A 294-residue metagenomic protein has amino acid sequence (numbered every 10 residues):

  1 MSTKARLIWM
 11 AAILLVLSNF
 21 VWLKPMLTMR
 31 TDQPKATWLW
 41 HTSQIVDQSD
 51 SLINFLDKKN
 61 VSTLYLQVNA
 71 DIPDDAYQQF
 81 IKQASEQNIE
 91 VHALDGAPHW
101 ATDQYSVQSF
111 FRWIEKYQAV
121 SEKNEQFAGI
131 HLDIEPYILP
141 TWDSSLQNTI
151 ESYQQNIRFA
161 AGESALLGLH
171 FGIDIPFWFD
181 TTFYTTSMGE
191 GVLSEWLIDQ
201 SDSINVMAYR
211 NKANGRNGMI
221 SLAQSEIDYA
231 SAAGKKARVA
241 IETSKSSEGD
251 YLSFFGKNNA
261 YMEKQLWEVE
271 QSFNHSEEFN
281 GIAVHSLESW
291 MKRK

Functional and structural regions predicted by a protein language model:
N19-K59, I173-F177, S244, I282-S289: Boundary/entry segment of secreted carbohydrate-active catalytic domains
T42-D57, Y105-S121, T185-L197, M219 (+1 more regions): Short, acidic/polar
Q48-D71, K123-G129, S201-S203, I282: Catalytic domains of carbohydrate-active enzymes, especially glycoside hydrolases
L52-F55, T63-H99, T141-I173: Aromatic-lined substrate-binding rim segments of carbohydrate-active enzymes
V61, L66, I138, G189-I220 (+1 more regions): Aromatic- and acid-rich polysaccharide-binding/catalytic face of secreted or lumenal carbohydrate-active enzymes
Y65, K116-I150, N280-V284: Active-site groove signature of glycoside hydrolases
H92-H99, Y153-E190, G234-S246, A283 (+1 more regions): Aromatic-lined carbohydrate-recognition surfaces of secreted/lumenal glycan-active proteins
Y209-K212, A233-K294: Substrate-binding cleft of secreted/luminal carbohydrate-active enzymes
